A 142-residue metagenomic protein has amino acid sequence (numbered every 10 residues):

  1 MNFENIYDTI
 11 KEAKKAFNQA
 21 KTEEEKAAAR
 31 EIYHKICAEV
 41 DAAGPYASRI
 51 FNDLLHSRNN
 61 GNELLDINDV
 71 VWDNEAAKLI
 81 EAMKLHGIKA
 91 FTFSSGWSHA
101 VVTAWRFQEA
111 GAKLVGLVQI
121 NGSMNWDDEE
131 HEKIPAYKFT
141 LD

Functional and structural regions predicted by a protein language model:
M1-A100: An N-terminal amphipathic alpha-helical segment
I80-A82, T103, W126-D128: Generic structural signal for short, flexible, solvent-exposed coil/loop and linker residues
V101-K113: Short, aromatic/basic amphipathic alpha-helical patches
K113-D142: C-terminal edge-of-domain segments
